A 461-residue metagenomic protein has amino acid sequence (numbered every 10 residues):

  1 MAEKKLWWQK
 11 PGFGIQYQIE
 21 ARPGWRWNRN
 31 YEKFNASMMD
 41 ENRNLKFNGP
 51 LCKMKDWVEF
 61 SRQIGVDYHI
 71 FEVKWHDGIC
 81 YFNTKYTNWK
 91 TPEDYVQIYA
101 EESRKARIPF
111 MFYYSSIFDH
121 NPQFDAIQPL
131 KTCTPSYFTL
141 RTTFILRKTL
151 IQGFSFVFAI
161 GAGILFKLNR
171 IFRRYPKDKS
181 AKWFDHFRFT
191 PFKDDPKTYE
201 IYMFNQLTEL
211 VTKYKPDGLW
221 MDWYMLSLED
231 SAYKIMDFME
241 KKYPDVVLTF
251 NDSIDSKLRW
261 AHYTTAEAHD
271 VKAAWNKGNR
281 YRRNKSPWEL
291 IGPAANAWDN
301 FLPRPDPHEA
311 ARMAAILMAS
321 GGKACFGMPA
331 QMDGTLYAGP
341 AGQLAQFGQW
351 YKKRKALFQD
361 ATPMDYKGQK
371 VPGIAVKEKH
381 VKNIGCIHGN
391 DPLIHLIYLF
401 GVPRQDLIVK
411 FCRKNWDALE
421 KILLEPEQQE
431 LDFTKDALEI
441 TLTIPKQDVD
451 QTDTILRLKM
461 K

Functional and structural regions predicted by a protein language model:
A2-K461: Mature catalytic domains of secreted/periplasmic carbohydrate-active enzymes
